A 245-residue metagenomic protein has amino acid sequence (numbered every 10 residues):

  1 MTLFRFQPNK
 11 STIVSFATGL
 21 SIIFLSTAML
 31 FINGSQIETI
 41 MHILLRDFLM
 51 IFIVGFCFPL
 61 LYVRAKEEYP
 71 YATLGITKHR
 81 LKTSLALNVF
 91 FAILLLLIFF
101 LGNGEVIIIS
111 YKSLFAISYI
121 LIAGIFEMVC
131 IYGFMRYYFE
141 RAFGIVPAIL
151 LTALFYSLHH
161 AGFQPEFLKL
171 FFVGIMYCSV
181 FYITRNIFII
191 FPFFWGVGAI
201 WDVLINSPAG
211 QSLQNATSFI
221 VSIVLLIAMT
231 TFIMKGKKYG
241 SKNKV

Functional and structural regions predicted by a protein language model:
F6-R64, T217-V221: Alpha-helical transmembrane segments in multi-pass membrane proteins
T12-A17, S84-V89, L114-I117, V146-L151 (+3 more regions): Hydrophobic alpha-helical transmembrane segments
L20-L30, A92-L101, A153-G162, W195-N206: Aromatic-anchored segments of alpha-helical transmembrane domains
F31-M41, P70-T73, F100-Y111, I205-L213: Membrane-interface helix termini and inter-helical loops of multi-pass transporters
I51-V63, A123-C130, S222-I233: Hydrophobic cores of alpha-helical transmembrane segments in multi-pass inner/ER membrane proteins, independent
V54-P59, F100-G162, F172: Function-critical hydrophobic alpha-helical transmembrane segments in multi-pass membrane proteins
A65-P70, T231-V245: Membrane-interface capping segments at transmembrane-helix boundaries
F167-I223: Functionally important transmembrane alpha-helices
